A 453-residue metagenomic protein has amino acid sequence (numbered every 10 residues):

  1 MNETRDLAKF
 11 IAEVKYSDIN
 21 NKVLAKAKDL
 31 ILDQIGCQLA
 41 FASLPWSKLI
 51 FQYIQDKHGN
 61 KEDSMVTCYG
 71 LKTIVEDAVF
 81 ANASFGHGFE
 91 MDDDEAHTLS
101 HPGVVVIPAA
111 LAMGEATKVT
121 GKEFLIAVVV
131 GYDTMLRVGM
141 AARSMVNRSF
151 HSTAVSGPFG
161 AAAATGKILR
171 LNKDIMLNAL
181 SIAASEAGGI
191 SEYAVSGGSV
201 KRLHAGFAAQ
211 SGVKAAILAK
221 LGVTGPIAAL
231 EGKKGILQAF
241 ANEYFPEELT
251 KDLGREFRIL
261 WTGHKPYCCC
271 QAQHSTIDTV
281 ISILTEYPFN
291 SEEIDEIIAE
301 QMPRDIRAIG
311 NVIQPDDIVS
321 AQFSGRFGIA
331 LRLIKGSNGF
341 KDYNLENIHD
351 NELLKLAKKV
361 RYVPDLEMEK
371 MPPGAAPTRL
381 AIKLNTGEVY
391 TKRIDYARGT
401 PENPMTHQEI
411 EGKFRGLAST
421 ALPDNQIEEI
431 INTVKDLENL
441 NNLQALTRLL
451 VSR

Functional and structural regions predicted by a protein language model:
M1-L99, V200-Q210, I217-R453: Terminal-appendage/accessory-domain detector
E13, F41, A110-T117, A162-I168 (+2 more regions): Well-ordered alpha-helical scaffold segments within catalytic/enzyme domains
G59-E62, T134-A142, E186-Y193, I306: Secretory-pathway/luminal and periplasmic proteins that interact with or process carbohydrate-rich
K72-F89, L125-M140, I175-E186, Q238-A239: Short, charged, amphipathic alpha-helices and their helix-cap/turn boundaries
F85-G139: Hydrophobic alpha-helical hairpins/lids featuring a short glycine-rich hinge
T98-V104, F124-V128, V146-P158, L203-F207 (+2 more regions): Active-site nucleophile and cofactor-binding loops and adjacent substrate-binding regions of central metabolic enzymes
V105-P108, H151-A154, P158-I168, N178-E248: Amphipathic alpha-helical interface segments
A116-V128, R170-L177, G225-A228: Structural helix-adjacent loops and short alpha-helical linkers that scaffold large soluble proteins
